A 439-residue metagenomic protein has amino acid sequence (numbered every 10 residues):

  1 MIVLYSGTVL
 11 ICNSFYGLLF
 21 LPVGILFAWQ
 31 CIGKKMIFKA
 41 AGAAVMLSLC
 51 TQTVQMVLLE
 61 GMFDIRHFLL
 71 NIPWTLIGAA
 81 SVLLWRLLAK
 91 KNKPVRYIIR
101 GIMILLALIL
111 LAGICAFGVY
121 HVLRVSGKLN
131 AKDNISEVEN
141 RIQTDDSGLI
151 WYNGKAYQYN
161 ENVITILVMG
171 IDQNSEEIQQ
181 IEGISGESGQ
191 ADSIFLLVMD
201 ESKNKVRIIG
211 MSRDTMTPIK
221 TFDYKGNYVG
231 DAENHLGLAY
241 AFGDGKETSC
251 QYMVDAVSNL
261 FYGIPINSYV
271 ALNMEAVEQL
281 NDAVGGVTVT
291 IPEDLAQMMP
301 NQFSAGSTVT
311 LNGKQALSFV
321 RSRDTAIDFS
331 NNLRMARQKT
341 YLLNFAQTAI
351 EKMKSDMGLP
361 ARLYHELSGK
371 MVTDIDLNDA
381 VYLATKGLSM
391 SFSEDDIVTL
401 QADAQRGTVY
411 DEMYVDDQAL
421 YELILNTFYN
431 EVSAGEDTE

Functional and structural regions predicted by a protein language model:
M1-E60, I65, L76-C115: Bulky hydrophobic segments
G24, G61, W74, G78 (+3 more regions): Glycine-centered flexibility sites
I72-W74, L342: Small-residue-rich transmembrane alpha-helices that serve as helix-helix interface/gating elements in multipass
C115-E439: Non-catalytic, solvent-exposed segments at the cell envelope interface
